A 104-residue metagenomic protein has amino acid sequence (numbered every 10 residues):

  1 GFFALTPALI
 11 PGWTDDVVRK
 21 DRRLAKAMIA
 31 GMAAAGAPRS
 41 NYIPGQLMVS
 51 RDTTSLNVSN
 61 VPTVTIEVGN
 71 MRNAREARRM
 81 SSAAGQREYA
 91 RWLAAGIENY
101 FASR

Functional and structural regions predicted by a protein language model:
G1-R104: Active-site-proximal helix/loop segments of hydrolytic enzymes
